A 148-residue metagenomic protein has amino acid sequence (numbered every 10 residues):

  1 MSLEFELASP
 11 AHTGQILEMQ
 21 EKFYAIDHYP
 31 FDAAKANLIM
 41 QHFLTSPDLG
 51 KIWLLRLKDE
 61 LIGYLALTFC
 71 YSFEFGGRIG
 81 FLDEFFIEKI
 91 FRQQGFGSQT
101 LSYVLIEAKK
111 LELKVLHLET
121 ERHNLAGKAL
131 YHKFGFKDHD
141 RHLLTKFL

Functional and structural regions predicted by a protein language model:
S2-E4: Extreme N-terminal starter segment of soluble prokaryotic enzymes
L7-G14, E18-G77, D83, L101 (+3 more regions): Acetyl-CoA-dependent GNAT
A8, F85-I87, T120: Hydrophobic adenine-recognition pocket in adenosine-nucleotide-binding enzymes
E88-I90, Q94, R122-H123: Active-site acidic-Proline motif in GNAT/NAT acetyltransferases
F91, G95-Y103: Conserved acetyl-CoA pyrophosphate-binding loop and the N-cap/start of the following alpha-helix in GNAT-like
S98, R122-D140: Conserved active-site alpha-helix within GNAT-family acetyltransferase domains
L101, K109-E119: Conserved GNAT acetyl-CoA-binding A-motif
